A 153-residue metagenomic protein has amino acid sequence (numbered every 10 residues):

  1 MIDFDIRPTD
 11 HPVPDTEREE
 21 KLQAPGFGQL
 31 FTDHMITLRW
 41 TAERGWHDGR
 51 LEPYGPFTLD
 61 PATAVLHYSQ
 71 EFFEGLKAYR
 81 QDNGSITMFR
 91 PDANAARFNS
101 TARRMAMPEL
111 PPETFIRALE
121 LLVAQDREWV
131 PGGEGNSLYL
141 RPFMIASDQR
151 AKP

Functional and structural regions predicted by a protein language model:
M1-P153: Conserved alpha/beta cores of soluble small-molecule-handling proteins
